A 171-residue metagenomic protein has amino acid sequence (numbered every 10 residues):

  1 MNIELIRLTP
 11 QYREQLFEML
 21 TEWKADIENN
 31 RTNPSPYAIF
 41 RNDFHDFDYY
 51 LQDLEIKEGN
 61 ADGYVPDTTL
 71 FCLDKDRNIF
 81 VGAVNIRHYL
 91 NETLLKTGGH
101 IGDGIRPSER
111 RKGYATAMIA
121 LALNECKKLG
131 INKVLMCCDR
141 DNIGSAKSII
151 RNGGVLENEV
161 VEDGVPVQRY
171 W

Functional and structural regions predicted by a protein language model:
M1-H100, D163-W171: GNAT-family acyltransferases
Q15, M118, G144: Charged catalytic carboxylate motif
Y89-N91, S108, D141: Short coil/turn motifs at secondary-structure junctions
G102-I105, R111-N124, K128, K147-R151: Conserved acetyl-CoA-binding loop-helix of GNAT-fold acetyltransferases
C126-C137: Conserved GNAT acetyl-CoA-binding A-motif
K127, G144, P166-Q168: Short secondary-structure boundary/hinge segments and terminal tails
M136-G144: Conserved beta-strand-loop-alpha-helix junction that forms the acyl-donor binding cleft
C137-C138, I150-R169: Conserved catalytic-core motifs of GNAT/GCN5-like acyltransferases
